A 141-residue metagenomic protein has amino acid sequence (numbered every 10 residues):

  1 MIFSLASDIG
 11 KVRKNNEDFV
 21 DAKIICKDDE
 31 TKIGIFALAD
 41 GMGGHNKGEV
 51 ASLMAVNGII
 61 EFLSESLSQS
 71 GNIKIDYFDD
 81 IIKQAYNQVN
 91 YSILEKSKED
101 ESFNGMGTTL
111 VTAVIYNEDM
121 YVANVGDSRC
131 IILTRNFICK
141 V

Functional and structural regions predicted by a protein language model:
M1-V141: PP2C/PPM-type serine/threonine phosphatase catalytic domain
